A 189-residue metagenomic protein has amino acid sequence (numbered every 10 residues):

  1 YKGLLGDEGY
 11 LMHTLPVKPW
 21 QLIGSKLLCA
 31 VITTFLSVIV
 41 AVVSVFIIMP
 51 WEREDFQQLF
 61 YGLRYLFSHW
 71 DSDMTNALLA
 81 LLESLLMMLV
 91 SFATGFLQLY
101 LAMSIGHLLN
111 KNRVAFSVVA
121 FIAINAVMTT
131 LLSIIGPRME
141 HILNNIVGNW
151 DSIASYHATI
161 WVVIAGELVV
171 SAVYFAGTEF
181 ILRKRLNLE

Functional and structural regions predicted by a protein language model:
Y1-G9, P19-E189: Hydrophobic alpha-helical transmembrane segments of membrane proteins
